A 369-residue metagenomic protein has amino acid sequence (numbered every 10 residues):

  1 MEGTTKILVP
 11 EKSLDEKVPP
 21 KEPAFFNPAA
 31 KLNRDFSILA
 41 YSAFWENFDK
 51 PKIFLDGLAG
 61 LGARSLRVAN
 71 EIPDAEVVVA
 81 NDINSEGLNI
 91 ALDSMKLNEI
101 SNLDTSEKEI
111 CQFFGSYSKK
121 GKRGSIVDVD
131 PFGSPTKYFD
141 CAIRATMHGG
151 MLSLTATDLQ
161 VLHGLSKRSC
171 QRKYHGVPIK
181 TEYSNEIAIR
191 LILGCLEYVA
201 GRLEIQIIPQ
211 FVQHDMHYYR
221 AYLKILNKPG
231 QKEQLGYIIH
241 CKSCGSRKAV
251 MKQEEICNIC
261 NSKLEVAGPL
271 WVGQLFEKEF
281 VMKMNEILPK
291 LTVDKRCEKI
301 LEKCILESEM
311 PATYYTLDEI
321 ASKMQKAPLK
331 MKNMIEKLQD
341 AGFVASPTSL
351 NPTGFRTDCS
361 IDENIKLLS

Functional and structural regions predicted by a protein language model:
M1-S369: SAM-dependent transferase fold signal centered on methyltransferase-like domains, encompassing both Class I
